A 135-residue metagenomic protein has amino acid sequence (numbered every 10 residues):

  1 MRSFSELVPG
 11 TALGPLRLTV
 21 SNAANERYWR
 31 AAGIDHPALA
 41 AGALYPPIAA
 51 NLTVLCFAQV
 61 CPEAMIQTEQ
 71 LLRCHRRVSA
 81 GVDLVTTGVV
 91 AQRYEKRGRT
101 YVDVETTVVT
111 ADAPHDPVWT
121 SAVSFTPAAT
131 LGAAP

Functional and structural regions predicted by a protein language model:
M1-E69, T130-P135: Hot-dog-fold acyl-thioester-processing enzymes
R2-S3, R77-V85, V89-P135: HotDog/MaoC-like acyl-thioester-processing domains
E69-H75: Short alpha-helix capping/helix-loop boundary micro-motifs
